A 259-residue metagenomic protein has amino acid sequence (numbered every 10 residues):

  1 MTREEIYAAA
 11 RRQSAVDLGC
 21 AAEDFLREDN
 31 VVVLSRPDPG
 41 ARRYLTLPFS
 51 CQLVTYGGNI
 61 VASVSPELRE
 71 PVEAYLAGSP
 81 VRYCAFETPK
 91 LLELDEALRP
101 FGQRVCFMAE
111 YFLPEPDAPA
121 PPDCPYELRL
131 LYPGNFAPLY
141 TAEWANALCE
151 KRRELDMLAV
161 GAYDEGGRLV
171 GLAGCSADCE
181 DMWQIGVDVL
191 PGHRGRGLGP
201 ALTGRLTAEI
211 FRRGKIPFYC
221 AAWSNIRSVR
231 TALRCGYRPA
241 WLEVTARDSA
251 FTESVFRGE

Functional and structural regions predicted by a protein language model:
T2, S14, L18, M157-A159 (+2 more regions): Long, contiguous binding/interaction regions
R3-A137: Acyl-donor-binding surface of acyltransferase catalytic domains
G58-S63, I210-A222: Conserved GNAT acetyl-CoA-binding A-motif
V105-P114, R238-E253: Conserved catalytic-core motifs of GNAT/GCN5-like acyltransferases
P125-M157: Internal catalytic-core helix/loop-beta-alpha segment that presents or stabilizes conserved functional determinants
K151-L158, Y163-E165, L169-M182, G186-L190: A conserved beta-strand-loop-helix scaffold within acyl/acetyltransferase catalytic domains
I185, G195-E209, R230, R234: Conserved acetyl-CoA-binding loop-helix of GNAT-fold acetyltransferases
Y219-L233, R238, T245-A250: Conserved beta-strand-loop-alpha-helix junction that forms the acyl-donor binding cleft
